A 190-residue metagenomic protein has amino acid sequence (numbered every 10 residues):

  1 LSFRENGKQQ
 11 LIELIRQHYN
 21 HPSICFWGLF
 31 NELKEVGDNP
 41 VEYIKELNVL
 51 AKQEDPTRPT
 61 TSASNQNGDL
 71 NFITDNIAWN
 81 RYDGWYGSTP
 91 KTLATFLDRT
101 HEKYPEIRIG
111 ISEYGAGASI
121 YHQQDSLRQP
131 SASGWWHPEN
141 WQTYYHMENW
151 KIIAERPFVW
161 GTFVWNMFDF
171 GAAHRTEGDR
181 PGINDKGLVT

Functional and structural regions predicted by a protein language model:
L1-T190: Extended substrate-binding grooves/exosites of carbohydrate-active enzymes
